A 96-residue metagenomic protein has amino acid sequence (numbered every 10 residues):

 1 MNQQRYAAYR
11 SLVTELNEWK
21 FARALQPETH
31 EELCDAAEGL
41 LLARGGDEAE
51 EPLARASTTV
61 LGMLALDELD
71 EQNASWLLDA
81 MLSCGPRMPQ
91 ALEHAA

Functional and structural regions predicted by a protein language model:
M1-F21, A96: Intrinsically disordered, low-complexity linker/tail regions enriched in Pro/Ser/Thr and polar/acidic residues
Y9, S57-A96: Amphipathic alpha-helical binding modules
L16-G62: Amphipathic alpha-helical interaction modules
